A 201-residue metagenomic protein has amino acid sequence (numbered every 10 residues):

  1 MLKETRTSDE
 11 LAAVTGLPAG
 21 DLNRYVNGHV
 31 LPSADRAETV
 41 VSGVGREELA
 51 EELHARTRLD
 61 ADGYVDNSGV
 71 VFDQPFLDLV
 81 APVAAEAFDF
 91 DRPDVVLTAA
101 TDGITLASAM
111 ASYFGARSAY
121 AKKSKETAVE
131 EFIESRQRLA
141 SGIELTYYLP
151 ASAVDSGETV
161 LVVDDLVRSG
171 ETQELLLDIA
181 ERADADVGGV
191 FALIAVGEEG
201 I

Functional and structural regions predicted by a protein language model:
M1-T5, D9-E10, V26-R92: Active-site-facing substrate-recognition patch
V14-P18, L22, V26, G142-I201: PRPP/pyrophosphate-binding module of the type I phosphoribosyltransferase fold
P93-A100: Short glycine-rich phosphate-binding loop at a beta-alpha junction
L106-F114, L176: Short Gly/Thr/Asp-enriched flexible loops that form oxyanion-binding sites at enzyme active sites
F114-A116, A183: Helix C-cap/helix->beta junction micro-motif
A116-V160: Short, glycine/charge-rich flexible loops or terminal/linker lids adjacent to PRPP-binding catalytic cores
